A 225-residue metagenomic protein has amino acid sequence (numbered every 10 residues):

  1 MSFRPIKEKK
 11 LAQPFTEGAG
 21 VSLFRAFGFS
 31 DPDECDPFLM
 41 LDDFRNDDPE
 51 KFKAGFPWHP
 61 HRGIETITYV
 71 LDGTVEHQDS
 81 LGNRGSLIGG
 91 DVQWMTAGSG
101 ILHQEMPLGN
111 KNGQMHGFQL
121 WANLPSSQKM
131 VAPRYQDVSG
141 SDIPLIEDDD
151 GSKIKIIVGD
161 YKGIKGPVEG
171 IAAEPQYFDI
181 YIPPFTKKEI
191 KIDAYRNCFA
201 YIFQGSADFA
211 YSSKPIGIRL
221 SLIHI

Functional and structural regions predicted by a protein language model:
T16-L71, I143-E189: A short glycine-rich, His/Asp/Glu-containing loop-to-beta-strand
P37, N110-Q128: A short hydrophobic beta-strand segment most commonly corresponding to one strand of the jelly-roll/cupin
R62-G82, D91-V92, D193-I216: Glycine- and acidic-residue-biased ligand/ion/polar-headgroup-sensing regions
E76-D79, M95-A97, L102-K111, E189-K191 (+1 more regions): Short beta-strand His + acidic residue motifs that chelate non-heme Fe in jelly-roll/DSBH and cupin folds
S86, V92-W94, K187: Residue-level marker of beta-strand positions
G90-D91, S221: Loop/turn positions that initiate beta-strands
G98, P183-K187, Y195, R219-S221: Tight coil/turn sites that cap or link beta-strands
I223-I225: Conserved small/polar residues in nucleotide/adenosyl-binding loops
